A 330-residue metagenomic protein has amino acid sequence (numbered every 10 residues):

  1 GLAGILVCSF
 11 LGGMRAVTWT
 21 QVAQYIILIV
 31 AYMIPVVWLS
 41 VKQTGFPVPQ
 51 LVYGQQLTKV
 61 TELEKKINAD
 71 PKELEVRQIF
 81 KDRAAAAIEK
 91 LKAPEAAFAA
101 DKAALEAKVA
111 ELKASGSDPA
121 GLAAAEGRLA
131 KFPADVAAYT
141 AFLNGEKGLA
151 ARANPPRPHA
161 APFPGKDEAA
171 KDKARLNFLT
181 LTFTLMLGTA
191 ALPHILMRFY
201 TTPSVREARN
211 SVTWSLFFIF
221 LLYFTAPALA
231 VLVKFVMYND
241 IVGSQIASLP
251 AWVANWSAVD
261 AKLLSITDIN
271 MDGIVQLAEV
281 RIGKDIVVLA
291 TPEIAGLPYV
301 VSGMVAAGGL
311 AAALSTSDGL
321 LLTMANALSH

Functional and structural regions predicted by a protein language model:
G1-G13: Transmembrane alpha-helical segments of multi-pass small-molecule transport proteins
F10-L11, T202, A313: Helix-loop interface residues and adjacent transmembrane-helix termini in multi-pass membrane transporters, primarily
G13, L192-I195, V288, A306 (+2 more regions): Hydrophobic/aromatic residues in alpha-helical transmembrane segments
G13-M14, V205: Membrane-helix interface/capping residues of multi-pass secondary transporters
I26-G303: Loop-to-helix junctions at membrane interfaces in multi-pass transport proteins
D82, T267, S302-H330: Membrane-helix boundary/coupling elements in multi-pass transport proteins
